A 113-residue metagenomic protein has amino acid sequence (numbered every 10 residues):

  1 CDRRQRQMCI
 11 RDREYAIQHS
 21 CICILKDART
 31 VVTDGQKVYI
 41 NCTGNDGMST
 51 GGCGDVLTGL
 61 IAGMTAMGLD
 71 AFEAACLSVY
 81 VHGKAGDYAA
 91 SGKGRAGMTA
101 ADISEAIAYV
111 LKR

Functional and structural regions predicted by a protein language model:
C1-I10: Single conserved hydrophobic/aromatic residue that forms the stacking wall/gate of nucleotide- or nucleobase-binding
Q7, F72-E73, A101: Residues in well-ordered alpha-helical elements
R11-G47: Conserved phosphate-donor
R13, C23, T58-G59, F72 (+1 more regions): Feature representing long, continuous alpha-helical segments
C42-M48, T58, D87-R95: Short beta-alpha connecting loops at secondary-structure transitions that line or flank enzyme active sites
T50-V81: Short, small-residue alpha-helix embedded
G86-R113: Charged C-terminal helix
